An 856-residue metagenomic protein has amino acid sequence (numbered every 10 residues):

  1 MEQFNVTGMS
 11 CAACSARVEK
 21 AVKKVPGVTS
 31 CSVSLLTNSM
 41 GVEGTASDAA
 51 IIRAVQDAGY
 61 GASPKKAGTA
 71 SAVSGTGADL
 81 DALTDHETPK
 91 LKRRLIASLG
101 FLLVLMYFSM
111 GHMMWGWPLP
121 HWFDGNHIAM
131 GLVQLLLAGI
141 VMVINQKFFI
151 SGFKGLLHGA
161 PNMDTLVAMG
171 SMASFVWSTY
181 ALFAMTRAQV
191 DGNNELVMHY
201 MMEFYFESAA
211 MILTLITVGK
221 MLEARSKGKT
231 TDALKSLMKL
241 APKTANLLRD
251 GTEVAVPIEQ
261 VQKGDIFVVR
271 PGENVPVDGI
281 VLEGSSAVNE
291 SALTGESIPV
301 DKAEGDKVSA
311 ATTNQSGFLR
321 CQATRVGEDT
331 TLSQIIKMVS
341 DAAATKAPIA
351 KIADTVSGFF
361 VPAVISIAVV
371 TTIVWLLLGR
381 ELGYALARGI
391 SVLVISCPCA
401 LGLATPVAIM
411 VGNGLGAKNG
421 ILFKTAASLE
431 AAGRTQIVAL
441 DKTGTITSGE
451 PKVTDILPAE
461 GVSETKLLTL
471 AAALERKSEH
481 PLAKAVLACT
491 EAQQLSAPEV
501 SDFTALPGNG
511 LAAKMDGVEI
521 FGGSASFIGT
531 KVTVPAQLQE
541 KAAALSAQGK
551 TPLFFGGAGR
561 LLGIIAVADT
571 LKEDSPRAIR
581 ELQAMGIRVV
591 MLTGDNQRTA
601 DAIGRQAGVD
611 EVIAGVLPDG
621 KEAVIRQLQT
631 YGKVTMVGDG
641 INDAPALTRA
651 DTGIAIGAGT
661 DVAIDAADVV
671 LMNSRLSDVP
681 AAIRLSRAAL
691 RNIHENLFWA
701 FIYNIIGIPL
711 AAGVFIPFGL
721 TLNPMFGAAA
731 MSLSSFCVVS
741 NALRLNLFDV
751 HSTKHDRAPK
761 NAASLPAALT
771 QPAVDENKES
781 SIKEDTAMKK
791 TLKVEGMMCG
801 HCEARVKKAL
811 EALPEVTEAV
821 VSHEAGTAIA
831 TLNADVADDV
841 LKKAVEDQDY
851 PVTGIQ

Functional and structural regions predicted by a protein language model:
M1-A129, K154, K227, S236 (+4 more regions): Flexible metal-binding regulatory segments at protein termini and peripheral loops
A16, T29, P271, T435 (+5 more regions): Conserved ATP-binding TGD loop and adjacent catalytic N/P-domain core of P-type ATPases
P26-E43, D48, E203-F204, K235-D329 (+2 more regions): Conserved cytosolic catalytic loops of P-type ATPases
T88-T244, T355, P724: Transmembrane helix-loop-helix hairpins at the membrane interface
M114-I128, L157, V176, L415 (+8 more regions): Membrane-embedded alpha-helical bundles of multi-pass transporters
M185-A188, N194-E195, A210-P271, K302 (+5 more regions): Juxtamembrane coupling segments of multi-pass membrane pumps/enzymes
L293, I352, A387, A400-L474 (+4 more regions): Conserved catalytic phosphorylation-site environment of P-type ATPases
V453, L457-M585, Q597, V609-I625: P-type ATPase nucleotide-binding
